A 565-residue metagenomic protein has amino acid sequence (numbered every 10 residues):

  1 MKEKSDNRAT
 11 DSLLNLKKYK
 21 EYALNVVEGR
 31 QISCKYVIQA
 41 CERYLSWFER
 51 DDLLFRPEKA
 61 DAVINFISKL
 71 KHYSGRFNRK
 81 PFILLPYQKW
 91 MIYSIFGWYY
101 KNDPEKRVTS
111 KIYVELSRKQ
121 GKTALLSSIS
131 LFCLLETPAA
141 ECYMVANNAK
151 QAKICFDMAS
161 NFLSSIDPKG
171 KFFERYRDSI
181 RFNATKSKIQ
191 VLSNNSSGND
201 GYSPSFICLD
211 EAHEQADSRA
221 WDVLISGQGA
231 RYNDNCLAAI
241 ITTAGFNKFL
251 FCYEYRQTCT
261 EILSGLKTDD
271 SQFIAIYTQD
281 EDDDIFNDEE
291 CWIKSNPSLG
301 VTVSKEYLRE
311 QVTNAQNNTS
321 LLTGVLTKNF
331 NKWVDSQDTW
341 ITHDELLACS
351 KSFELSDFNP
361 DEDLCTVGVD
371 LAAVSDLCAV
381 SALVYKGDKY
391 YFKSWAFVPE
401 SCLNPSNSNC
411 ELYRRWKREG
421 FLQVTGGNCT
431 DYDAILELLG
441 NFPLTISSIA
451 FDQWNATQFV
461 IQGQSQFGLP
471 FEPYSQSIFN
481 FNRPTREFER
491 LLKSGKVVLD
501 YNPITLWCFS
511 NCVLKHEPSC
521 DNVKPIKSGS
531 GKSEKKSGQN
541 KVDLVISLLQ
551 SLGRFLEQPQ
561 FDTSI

Functional and structural regions predicted by a protein language model:
K2-V369, N511: Phosphate/NTP-binding elements of NTP-utilizing enzymes
W47, L53, N247-E261, A396-C520: Mg2+-dependent endonuclease catalytic cores in nucleic-acid-processing enzymes, primarily RNase H-like
L135, N161, S226-A230, V384 (+2 more regions): Short, surface-exposed basic-aromatic patches at helix termini and helix-loop junctions that form
D157, Y202, F206, D210 (+10 more regions): Feature representing long, continuous alpha-helical segments
I189-L192, E261, G265-N287, Q466-F561: Metal-dependent DNA phosphodiester-chemistry modules and their immediately adjacent helices/loops in DNA-processing
V191, T339-V369, N441, T445 (+3 more regions): Flexible, glycine/threonine-enriched loop-and-boundary segments that flank and lead into catalytic domains of large
D361-Y385, Y390: Gly/Thr-rich phosphate-binding beta-strand-loop-beta motif of the actin/hexokinase/Hsp70
S381, K386-A396, P405-N409: Interdomain helical connector at the RecA1-RecA2 junction of SF1/SF2 helicase-like NTPases
